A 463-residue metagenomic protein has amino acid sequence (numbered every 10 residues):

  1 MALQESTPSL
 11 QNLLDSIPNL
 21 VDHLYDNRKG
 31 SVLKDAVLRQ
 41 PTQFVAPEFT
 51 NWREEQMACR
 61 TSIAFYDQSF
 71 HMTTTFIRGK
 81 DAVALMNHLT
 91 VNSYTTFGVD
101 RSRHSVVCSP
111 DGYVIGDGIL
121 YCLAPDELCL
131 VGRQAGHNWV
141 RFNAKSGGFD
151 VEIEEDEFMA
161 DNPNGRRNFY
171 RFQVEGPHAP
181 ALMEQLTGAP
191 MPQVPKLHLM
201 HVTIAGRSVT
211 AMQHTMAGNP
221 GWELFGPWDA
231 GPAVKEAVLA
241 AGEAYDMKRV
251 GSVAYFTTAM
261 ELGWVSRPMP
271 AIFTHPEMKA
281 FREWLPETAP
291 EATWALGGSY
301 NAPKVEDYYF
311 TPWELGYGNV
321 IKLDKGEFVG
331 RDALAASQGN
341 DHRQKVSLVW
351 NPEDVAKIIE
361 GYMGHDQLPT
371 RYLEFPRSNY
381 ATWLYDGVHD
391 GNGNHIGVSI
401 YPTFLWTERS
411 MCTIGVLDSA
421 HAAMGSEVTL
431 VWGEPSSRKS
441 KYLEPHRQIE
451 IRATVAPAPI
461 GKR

Functional and structural regions predicted by a protein language model:
M1-D35, R39, C122-R463: Conserved, structured C-terminal
M1-H104, I115, K345: Acidic, proline/glycine-enriched N-terminal capping motif
E54-T61, V107-D117, V202-M212, I396-V398: Short amphipathic beta-strand starts and helix->beta connectors
H71-R78, S109, I119-Y121, L128-R133 (+1 more regions): Short secondary-structure transition/capping motifs
T96-G98, V107-Y113, G118-A124, P163-N164: Short, charge-rich binding segments
